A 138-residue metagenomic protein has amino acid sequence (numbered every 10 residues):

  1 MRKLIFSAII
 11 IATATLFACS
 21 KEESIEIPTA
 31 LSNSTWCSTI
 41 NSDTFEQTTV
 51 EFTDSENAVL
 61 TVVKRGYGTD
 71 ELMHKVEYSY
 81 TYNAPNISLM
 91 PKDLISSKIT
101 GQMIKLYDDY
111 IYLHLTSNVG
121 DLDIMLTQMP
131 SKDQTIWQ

Functional and structural regions predicted by a protein language model:
R2, S7-A8, A14-C37, Q128 (+1 more regions): Bacterial Sec-dependent N-terminal signal peptides
I27-E46, Y78-Y82: Tryptophan-anchored aromatic micro-motifs
S38, N57-V62, I87-P91, Y110-S117: Short hydrophobic/aromatic-rich beta-strand segments that constitute the beta-sheet cores of beta-sandwich/beta-barrel
N41-D43, V62-D70, D93-S96, S117-D121: Short, solvent-exposed aromatic-acidic interface loops
T44-S88: N-terminal glycine/threonine-rich, aromatic-flanked beta-hairpin/loop signature
E46-V50, H74-Y78, K98-Q102, G120-M125: A structural detector for short beta-strand units
E77-N86, Y112-Q138: Edge beta-strand at a domain terminus
N86-Y107: An anionic, turn-rich surface loop/hairpin at beta-sheet edges that serves as a generic interaction/coordination patch
